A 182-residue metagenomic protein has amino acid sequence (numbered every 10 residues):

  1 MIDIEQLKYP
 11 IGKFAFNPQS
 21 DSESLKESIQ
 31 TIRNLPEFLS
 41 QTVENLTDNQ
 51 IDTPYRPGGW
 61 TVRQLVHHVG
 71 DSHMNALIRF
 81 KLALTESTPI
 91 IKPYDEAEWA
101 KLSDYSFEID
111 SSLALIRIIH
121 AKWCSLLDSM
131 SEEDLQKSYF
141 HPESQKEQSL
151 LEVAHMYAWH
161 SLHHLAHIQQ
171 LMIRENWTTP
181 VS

Functional and structural regions predicted by a protein language model:
M1-I11, A15-N17, I51-A97, S138-S182: Short, contiguous alpha-helical
S20-R56: Short, contiguous, helix-prone interaction/anchoring segments in small proteins
D21-L25, L102-S106, K146-L150: A short, mixed-charge helix-start or loop-turn motif at secondary-structure junctions
K26-R33, R63, H67, D110 (+3 more regions): A generic "alpha-helical surface" signal
Q30-T42, W99-K137: Acidic/histidine-rich alpha-helical segments that form the ligand environment of transition-metal centers
F38, T42-N45, N49, R79 (+5 more regions): Amphipathic, soluble alpha-helical interaction motifs
